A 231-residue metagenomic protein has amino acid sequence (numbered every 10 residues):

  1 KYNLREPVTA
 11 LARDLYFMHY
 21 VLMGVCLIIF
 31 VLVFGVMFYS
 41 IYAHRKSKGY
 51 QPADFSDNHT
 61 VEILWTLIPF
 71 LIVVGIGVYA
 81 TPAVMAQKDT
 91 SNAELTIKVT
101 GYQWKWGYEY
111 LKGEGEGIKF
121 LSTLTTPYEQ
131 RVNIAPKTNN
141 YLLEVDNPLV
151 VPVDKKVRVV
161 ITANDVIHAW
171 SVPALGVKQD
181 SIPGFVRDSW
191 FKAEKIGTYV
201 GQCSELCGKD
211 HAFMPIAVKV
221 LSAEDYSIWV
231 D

Functional and structural regions predicted by a protein language model:
K1-V21, I41-D231: Non-transmembrane, membrane-proximal soluble domains of secreted or membrane proteins
H19-V31: Alpha-helical transmembrane segments
F30-H44: Alpha-helical transmembrane segments
